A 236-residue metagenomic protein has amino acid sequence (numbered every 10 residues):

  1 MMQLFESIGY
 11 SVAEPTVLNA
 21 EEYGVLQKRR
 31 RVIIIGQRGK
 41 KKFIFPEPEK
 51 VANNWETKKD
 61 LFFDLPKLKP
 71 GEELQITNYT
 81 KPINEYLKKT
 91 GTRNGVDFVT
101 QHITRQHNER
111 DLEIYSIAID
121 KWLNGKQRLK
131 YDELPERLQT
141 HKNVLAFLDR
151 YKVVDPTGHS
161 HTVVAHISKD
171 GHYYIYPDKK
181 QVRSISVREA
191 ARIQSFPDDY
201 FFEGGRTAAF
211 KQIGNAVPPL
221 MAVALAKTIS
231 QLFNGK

Functional and structural regions predicted by a protein language model:
M1-H141: Class I S-adenosyl-L-methionine
E85-K236: C-terminal target-recognition/interaction regions appended to catalytic cores
